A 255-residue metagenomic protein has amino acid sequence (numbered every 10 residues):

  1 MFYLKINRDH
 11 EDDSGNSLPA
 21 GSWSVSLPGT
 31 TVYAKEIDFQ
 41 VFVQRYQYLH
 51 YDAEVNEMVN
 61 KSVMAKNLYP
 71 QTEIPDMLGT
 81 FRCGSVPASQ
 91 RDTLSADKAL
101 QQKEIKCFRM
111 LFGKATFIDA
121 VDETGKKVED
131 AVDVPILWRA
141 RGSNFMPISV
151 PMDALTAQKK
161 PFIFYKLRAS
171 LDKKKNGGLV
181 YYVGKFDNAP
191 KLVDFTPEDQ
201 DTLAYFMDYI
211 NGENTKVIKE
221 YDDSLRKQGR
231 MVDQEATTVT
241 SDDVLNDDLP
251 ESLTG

Functional and structural regions predicted by a protein language model:
M1-E129, N176-G177, Y181, T240-G255: OB-fold ssDNA-binding interfaces and closely related basic DNA-contact patches used across DNA replication/repair
C107-L192: Extended serine/threonine-enriched, polar tracts that run as long, contiguous segments within proteins
D153-G255: Long, compositionally biased interface segments
